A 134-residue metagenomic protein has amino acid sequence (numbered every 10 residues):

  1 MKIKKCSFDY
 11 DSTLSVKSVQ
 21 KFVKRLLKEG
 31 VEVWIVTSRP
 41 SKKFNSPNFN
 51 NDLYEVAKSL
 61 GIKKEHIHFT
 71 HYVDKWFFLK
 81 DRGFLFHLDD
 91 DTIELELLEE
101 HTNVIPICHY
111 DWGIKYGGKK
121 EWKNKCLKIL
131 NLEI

Functional and structural regions predicted by a protein language model:
M1-V73: Alpha-helical substrate-recognition element adjacent to the catalytic core
N45-I134: C-terminal cap/substrate-recognition subdomain and adjoining C-terminal extension of metal-dependent phosphatase-like
